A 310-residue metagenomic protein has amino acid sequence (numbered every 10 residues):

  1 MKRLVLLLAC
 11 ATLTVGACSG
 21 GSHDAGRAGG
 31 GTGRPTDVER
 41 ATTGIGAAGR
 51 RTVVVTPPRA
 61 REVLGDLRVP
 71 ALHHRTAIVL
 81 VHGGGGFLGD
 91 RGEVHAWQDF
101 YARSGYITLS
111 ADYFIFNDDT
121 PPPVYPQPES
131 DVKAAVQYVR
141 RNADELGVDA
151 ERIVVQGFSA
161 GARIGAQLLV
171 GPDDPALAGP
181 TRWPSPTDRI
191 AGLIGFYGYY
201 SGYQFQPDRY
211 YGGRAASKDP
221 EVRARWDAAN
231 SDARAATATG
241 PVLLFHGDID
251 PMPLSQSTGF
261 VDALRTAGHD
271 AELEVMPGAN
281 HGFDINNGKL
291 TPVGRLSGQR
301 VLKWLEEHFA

Functional and structural regions predicted by a protein language model:
G30-L72: N-terminal cap/lid segment of alpha/beta-hydrolase-fold proteins
T42-A47, V170, I190, G198-R234: Mobile cap/lid helix-loop segments that gate and shape the active-site cleft of serine hydrolases
V53, Q137-P207: Primarily recognizes the serine-hydrolase "nucleophile elbow" in alpha/beta-hydrolase and SGNH/GDSL folds
H74-R75, G83-P121, R163, M252: Short substrate-entry loop that stabilizes the transition state in hydrolases
P123-D144: Alpha/beta-hydrolase active-site loop
A238, L244-H246: Short beta-strand/loop motif that positions the catalytic acidic residue of the alpha/beta-hydrolase fold
F245, T258-V261, R265-A310: C-terminal catalytic histidine-bearing segment of alpha/beta-hydrolase fold enzymes
P251-S257: Conserved alpha/beta-hydrolase "acid-adjacent" motif
